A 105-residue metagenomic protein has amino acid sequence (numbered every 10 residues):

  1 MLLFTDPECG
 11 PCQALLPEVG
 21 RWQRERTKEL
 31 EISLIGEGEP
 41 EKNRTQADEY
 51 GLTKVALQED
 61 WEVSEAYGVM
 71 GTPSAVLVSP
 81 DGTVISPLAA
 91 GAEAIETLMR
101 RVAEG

Functional and structural regions predicted by a protein language model:
M1-V19, E31: Short active-site neighborhood of thiol/selenol oxidoreductases, capturing the structured segment around
D6, E37, P80: Cofactor-binding loop segments of dinucleotide-utilizing enzymes, especially the Rossmann-like FAD- and NAD(P)+-binding
E25-T27: Short, conserved loop/helix-junction motifs that constitute active-site signature segments in enzyme catalytic cores
E31-E37: Short internal beta-strands
S33, Q46-V78: Short, internal strand/loop/helix patches that form the active-site neighborhood or redox-interaction surface
E39-T45: Short, charged/polar "capping" segments at the starts of alpha-helices and the immediately preceding loops
G71-G105: Non-catalytic, surface beta->alpha helical segment in thiol-disulfide oxidoreductase systems
